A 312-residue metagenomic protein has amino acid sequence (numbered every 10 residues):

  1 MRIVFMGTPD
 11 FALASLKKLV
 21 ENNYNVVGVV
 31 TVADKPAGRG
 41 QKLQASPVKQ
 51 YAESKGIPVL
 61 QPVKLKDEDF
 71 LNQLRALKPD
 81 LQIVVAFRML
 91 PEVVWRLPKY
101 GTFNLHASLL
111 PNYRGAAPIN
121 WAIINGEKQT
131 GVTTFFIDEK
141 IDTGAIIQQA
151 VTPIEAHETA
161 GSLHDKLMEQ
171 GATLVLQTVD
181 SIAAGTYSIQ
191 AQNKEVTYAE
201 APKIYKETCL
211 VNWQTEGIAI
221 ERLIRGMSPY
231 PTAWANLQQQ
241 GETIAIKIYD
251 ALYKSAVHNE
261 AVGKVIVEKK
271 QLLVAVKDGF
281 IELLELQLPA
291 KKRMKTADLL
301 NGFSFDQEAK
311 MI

Functional and structural regions predicted by a protein language model:
M1-R39: N-terminal Rossmann-like dinucleotide-binding module
M1-V4, K78-Q82, C209: Short active-site oxyanion
T8-F11, V63-K66, A86-M89, K254: Short beta->alpha connector loops
L13, K17-E21, L71-R75, E92 (+1 more regions): Amphipathic, non-transmembrane alpha-helical secondary structure
N22-N25, V32, L81-E200, Y205-E207: Donor/substrate-binding cores of folate-linked one-carbon enzymes
P36-D80: N-terminal glycine-/serine-/threonine-rich beta1-alpha1-beta2 phosphate-ribose binding loop of Rossmann-like
E195-I312: Internal anion-binding site segments
